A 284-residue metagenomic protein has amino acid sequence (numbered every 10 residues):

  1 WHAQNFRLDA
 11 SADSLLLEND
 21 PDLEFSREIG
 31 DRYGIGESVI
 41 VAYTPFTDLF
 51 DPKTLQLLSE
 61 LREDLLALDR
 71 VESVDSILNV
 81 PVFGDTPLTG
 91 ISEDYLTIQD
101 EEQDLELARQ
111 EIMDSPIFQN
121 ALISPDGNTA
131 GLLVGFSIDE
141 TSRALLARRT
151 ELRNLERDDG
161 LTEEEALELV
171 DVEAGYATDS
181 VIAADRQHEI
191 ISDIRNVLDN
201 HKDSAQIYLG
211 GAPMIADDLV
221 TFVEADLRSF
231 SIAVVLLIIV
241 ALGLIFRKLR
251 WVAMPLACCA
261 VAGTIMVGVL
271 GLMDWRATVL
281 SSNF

Functional and structural regions predicted by a protein language model:
W1-A10, P21, R27-E28, E165 (+1 more regions): Membrane-embedded transmembrane helical bundles of large multi-pass transporters/channels
W1-L49, L55, E102-L122: Solvent-exposed, non-transmembrane loop/terminal regulatory segments of multi-pass membrane proteins
E24, A67, E72-I182, R186-E189 (+1 more regions): Extracytoplasmic
Y33, D69, L198-K202: Sec/Tat-exported extracytoplasmic proteins
G34-S38, D126-G131, S204: Extracytoplasmic
E37-D75, N79-V80: N-terminal pre-first-transmembrane
S38-A42, D75, G131-G135, Y208-G210: Soluble periplasmic/extracytoplasmic beta-strand elements of cell-envelope proteins
